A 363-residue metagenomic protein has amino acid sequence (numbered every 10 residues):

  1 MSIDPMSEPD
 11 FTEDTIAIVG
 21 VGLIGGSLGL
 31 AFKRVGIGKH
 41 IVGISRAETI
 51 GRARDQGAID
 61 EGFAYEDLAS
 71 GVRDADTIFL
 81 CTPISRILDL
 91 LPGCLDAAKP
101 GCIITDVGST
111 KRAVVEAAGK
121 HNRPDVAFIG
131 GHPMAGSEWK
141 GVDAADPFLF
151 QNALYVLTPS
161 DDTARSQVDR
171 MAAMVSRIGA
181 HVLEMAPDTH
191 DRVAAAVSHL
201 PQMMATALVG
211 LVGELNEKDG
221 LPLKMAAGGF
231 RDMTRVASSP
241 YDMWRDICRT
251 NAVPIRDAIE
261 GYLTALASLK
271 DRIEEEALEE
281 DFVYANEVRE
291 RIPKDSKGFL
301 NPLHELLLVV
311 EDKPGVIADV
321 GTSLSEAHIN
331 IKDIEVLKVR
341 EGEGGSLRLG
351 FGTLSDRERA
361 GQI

Functional and structural regions predicted by a protein language model:
S2-V72, T77: NAD(P)+-binding Rossmann beta1-loop-alpha1 motif at the extreme N-terminus of oxidoreductases
L68-A98, C102-I103: Rossmann-like NAD(P)-binding element
L90-V142: Rossmann-like NAD(P)(H) cofactor-binding subdomain of soluble oxidoreductases
A127-A164: Active-site capping/gating segments
L149-V236: Internal alpha-helical scaffold of NAD(P)-dependent oxidoreductase catalytic cores
K218-N286: Interdomain hinge/lid region at the active-site interface of Rossmann-like NAD(P)-dependent oxidoreductases
V288-I363: A conserved regulatory-domain signal marking ACT and ACT-like small-molecule sensing domains and adjacent regulatory
